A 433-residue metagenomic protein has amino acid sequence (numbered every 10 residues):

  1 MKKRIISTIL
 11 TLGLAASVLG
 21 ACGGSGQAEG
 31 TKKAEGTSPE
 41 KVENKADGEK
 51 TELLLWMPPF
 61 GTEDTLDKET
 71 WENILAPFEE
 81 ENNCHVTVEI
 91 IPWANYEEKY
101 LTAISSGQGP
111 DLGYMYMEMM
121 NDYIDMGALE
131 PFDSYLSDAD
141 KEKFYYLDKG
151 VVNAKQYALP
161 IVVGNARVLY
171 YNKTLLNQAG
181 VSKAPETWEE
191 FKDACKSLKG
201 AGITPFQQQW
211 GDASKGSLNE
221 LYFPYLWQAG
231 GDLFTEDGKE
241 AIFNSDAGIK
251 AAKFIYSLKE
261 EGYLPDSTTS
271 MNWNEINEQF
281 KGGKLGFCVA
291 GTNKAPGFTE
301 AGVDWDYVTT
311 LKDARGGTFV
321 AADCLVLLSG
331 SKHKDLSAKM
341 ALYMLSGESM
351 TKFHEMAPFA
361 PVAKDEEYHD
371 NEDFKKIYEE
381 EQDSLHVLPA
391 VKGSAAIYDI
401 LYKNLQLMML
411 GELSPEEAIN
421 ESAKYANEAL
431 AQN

Functional and structural regions predicted by a protein language model:
R4-S7, C22-D122, K141, K183 (+7 more regions): Conserved N-terminal structural module of periplasmic/extracytoplasmic solute-binding proteins
K45, E49, Y116-R167, K192 (+4 more regions): Hinge/lid segment of periplasmic solute-binding proteins
V86, N177, E260, E380-N433: Conserved C-terminal helix/tail region of periplasmic/extracytoplasmic solute-binding proteins
I91-K99, E118, E186-K192, S267-K281: Short helix-initiation/N-cap motifs at beta->coil->alpha
Y123-A128, Y146-A184, W210-E236, F319-V326 (+2 more regions): Periplasmic solute-binding protein
E130-F144, D148, F206-A213, A229-K250 (+5 more regions): Short, solvent-exposed loop/beta-turn-alpha elements that line the ligand-binding surface or hinge of extracytoplasmic
A194-S197, D237-T268: Glycine-centered hinge/linker elements that transmit conformational signals in sensory and ligand-binding systems
C288-D304, D313-K403, A431-Q432: C-terminal lobe and pocket-closing loops of periplasmic/extracytoplasmic Venus-flytrap solute-binding proteins
